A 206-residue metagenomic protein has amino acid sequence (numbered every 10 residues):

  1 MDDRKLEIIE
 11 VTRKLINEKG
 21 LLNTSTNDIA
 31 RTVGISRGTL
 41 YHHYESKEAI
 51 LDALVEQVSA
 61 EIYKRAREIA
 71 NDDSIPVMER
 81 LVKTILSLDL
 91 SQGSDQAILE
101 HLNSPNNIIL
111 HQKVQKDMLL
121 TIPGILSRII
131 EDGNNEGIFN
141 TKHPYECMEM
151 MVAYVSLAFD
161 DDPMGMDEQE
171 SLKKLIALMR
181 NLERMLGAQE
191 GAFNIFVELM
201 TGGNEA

Functional and structural regions predicted by a protein language model:
M1-K19, N23-T32, E48-D52: Basic, helix-initiating cap at the start of DNA-binding domains
V33-Y44: Short hydrophobic/aromatic patch on the recognition helix
A53, K64-S94, I98, M148-M151: Hydrophobic alpha-helical connector segments
L54, V58, I62, T84 (+5 more regions): Hydrophobic/aromatic residues within well-ordered alpha-helical segments
E79, D117-M118, E131-M150, E168-K173: All-alpha amphipathic helical-bundle segments outside canonical DNA-binding/catalytic cores that form hydrophobic
G93-R128, N135-I138: Short secondary-structure transition hinges
G124, R128-E136, M164-A206: C-terminal peripheral helix-coil segments that are non-catalytic and often amphipathic
A158-D162: Membrane-embedded alpha-helical segments of multi-pass transporters/permeases
